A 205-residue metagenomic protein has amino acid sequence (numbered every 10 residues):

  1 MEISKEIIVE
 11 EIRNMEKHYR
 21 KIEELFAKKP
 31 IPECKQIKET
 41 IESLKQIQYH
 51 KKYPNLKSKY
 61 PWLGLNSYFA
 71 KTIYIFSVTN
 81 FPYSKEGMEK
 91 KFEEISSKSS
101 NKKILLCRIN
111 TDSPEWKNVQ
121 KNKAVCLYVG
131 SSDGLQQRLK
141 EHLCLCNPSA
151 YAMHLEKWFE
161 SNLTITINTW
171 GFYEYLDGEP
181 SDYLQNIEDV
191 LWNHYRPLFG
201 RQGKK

Functional and structural regions predicted by a protein language model:
M1-Q137, Y173-V190: GIY-YIG nuclease catalytic motif and its immediate N-terminal context
G87, H142-L143, K204: A generic "cationic amphipathic patch" detector
K123-W158: GIY-YIG-like beta-to-alpha core
S149-K205: C-terminal or late-domain output modules
